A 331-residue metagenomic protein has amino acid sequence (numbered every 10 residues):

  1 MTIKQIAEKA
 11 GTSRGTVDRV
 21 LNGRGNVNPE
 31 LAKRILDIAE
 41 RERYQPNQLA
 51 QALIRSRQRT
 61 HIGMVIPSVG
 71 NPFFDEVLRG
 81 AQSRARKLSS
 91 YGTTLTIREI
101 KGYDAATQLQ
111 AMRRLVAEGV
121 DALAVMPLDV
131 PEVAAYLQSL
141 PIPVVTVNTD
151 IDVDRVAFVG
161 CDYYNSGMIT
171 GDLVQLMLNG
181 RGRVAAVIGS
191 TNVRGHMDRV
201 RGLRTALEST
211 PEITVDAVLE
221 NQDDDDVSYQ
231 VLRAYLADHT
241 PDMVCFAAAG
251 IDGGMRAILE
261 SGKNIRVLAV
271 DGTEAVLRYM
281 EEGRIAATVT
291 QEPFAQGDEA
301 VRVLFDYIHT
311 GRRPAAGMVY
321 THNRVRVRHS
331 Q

Functional and structural regions predicted by a protein language model:
M1-I54: N-terminal helix-turn-helix DNA-binding module of bacterial transcription factors
Q48-T107: Amphipathic helical "hinge" segments at domain boundaries
F73-L88, S166-T170, R194-I213, V227 (+3 more regions): Short, solvent-exposed amphipathic alpha-helices that sit in or adjacent to ligand/effector-binding or catalytic
R86-T107, A185-A186, R204-D226: Short beta-strand elements in bilobed, periplasmic/extracellular small-molecule ligand-binding domains
Q110, A122-Q138, L203, E220-L277: Hydrophobic alpha-helical
L128-N165, T273-E281: Flexible loop/hinge segments that line or gate small-molecule binding clefts
F158-V184, S228-Y229, E274-V276, E292-H309: Hydrophobic alpha-helical segments within soluble ligand-binding/sensing domains
L207, E292-Q331: Hinge/cleft segment of the Venus flytrap/periplasmic-binding protein
